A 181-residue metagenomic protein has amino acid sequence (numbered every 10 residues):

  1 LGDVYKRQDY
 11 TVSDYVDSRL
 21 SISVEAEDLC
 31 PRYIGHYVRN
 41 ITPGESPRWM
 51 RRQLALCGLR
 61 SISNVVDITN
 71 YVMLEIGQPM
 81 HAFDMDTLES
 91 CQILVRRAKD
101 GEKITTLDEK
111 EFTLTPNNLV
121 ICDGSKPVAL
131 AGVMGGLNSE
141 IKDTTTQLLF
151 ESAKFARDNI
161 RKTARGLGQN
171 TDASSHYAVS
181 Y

Functional and structural regions predicted by a protein language model:
L1-Y181: RNA/tRNA-interacting regions in translation and RNA-turnover enzymes
